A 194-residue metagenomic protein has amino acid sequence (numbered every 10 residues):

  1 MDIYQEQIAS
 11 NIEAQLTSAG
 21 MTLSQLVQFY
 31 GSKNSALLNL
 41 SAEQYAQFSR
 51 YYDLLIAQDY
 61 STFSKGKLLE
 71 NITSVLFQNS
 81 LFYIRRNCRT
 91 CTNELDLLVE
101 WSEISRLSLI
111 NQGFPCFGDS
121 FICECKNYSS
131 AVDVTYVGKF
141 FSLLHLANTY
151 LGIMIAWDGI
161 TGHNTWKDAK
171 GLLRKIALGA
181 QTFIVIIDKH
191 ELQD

Functional and structural regions predicted by a protein language model:
M1, S41, K65, F77 (+2 more regions): General structural signal for secondary-structure boundaries
M1-I72: Interdomain/boundary linker segments immediately adjacent to catalytic/signaling cores
A57, Y128, L192: A short, flexible beta-alpha/helix-coil linker loop
K67-H145: Catalytic centers of nucleases
E124-K126, I155-D158: Short His-Asn-centered micro-motif
L146, A156-D194: Domain-level recognition of nuclease-like catalytic cores that cleave nucleotide substrates
